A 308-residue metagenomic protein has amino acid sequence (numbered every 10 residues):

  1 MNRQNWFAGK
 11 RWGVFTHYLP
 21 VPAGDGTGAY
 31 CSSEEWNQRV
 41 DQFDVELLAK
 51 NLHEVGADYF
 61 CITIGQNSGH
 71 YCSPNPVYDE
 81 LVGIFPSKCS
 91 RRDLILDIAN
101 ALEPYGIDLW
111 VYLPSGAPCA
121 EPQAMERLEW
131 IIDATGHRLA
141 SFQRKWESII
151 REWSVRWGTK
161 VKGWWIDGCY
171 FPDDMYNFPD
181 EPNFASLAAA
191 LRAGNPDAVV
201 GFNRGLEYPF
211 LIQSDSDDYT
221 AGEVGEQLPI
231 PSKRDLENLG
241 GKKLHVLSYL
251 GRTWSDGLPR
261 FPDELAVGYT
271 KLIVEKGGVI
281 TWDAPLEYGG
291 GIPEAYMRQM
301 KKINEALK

Functional and structural regions predicted by a protein language model:
M1-K308: Mature catalytic domains of secreted/periplasmic carbohydrate-active enzymes
